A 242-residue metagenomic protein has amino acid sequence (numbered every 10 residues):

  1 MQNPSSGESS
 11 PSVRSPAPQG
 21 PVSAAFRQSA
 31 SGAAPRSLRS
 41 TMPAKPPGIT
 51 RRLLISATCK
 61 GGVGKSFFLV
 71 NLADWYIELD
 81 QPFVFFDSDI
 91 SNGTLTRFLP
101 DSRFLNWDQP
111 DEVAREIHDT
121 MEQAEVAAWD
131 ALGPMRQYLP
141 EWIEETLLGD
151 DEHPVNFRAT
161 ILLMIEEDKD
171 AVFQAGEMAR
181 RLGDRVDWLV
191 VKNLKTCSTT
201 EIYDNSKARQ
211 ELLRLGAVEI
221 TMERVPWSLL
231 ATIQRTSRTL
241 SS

Functional and structural regions predicted by a protein language model:
M1-I55: Extreme N-terminal, non-catalytic leader segments that precede Walker-type/kinase nucleotide-binding cores
L53-P110: Walker A/P-loop NTP-binding active-site region of P-loop NTPases, recognizing the glycine-rich GxxxxGKT/S
F86, I161-E166, W188-L194: Conserved beta-strand segments of the P-loop GTPase G domain that flank and frequently precede/overlap
E125-I143: Switch II (G3) loop of P-loop NTPases
W142-E167: Inter-motif core of Ras-like GTPase G domains
V155-T160, G183-W188, A217: Short glycine-/polar-rich loops that comprise or flank the Walker A/P-loop and associated switch/sensor motifs
D170-R185: Conserved C-terminal guanine-recognition region of P-loop GTPase G domains, centered on the G4
L194-Y203, R209-S242: Beta-strand-loop-alpha "switch" segments that mediate conformational coupling across diverse proteins
